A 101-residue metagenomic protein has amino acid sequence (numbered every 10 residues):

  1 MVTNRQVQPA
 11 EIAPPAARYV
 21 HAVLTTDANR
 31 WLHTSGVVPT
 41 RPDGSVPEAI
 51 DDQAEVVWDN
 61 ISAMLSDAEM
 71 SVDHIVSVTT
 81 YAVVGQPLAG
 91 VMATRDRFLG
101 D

Functional and structural regions predicted by a protein language model:
M1-S77, A82-D101: N-terminal presequence-like segments and the immediate start of the first folded domain
